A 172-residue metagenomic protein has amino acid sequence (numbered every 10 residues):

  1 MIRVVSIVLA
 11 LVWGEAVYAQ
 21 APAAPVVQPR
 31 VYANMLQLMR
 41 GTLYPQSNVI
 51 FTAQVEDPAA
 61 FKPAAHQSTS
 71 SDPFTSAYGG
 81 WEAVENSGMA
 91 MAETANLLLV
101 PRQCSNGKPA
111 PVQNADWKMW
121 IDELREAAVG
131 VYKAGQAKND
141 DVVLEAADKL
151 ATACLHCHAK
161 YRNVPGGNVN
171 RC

Functional and structural regions predicted by a protein language model:
R3-A16: Bacterial N-terminal signal peptides
Q20-K149, N163-C172: Extracytoplasmic c-type cytochrome modules immediately beyond a signal peptide or single-pass transmembrane anchor
L150-Y161: The canonical Cys-X-X-Cys-His
